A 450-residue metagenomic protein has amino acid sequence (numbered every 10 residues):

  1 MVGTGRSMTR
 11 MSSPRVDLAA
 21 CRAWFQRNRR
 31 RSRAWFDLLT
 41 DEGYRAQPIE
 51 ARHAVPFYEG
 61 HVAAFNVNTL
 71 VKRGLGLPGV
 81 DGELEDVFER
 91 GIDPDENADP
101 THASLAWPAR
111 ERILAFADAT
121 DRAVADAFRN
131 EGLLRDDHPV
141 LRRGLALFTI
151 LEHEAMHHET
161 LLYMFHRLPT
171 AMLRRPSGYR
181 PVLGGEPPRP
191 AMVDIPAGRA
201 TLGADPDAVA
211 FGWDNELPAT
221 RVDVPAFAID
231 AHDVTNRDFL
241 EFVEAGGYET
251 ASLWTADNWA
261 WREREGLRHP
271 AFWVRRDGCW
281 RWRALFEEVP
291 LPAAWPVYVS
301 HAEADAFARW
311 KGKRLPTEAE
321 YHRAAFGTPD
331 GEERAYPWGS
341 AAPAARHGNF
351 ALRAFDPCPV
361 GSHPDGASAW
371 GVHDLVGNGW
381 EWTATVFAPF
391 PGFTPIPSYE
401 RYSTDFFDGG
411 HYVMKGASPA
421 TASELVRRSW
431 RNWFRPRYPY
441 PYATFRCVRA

Functional and structural regions predicted by a protein language model:
V2-H53, F57-F65, T69-A127, L133 (+11 more regions): Disulfide-stabilized, aromatic/cysteine-rich ligand-recognition loop
A146, I150, E154-M156, T160 (+4 more regions): Functional-site microenvironments in short loops/helix caps that host divalent-cation chemistry
